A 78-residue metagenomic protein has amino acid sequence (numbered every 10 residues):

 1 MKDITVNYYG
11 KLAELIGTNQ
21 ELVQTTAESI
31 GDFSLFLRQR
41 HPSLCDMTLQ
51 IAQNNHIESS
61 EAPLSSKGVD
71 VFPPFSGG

Functional and structural regions predicted by a protein language model:
M1-G77: Ubiquitin-like/PB1-type beta-grasp interaction modules and other compact soluble beta-rich domains
